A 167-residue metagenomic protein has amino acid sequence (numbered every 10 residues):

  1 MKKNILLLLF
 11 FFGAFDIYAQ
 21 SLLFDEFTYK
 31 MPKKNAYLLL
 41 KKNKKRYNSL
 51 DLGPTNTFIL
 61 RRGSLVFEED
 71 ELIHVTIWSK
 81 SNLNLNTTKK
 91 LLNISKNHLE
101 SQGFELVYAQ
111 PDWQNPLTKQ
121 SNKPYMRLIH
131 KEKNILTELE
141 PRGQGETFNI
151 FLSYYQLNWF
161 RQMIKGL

Functional and structural regions predicted by a protein language model:
N4-G13: Sec-dependent N-terminal signal peptides
F15-A19: Sec/Tat signal peptide C-region and signal peptidase I cleavage site
Q20-S49, S81-L167: Non-cytosolic coordination micro-motifs
N48-E71: Compositionally biased P/S/T/G-rich terminal and signal peptide-adjacent segments that lie outside catalytic cores
